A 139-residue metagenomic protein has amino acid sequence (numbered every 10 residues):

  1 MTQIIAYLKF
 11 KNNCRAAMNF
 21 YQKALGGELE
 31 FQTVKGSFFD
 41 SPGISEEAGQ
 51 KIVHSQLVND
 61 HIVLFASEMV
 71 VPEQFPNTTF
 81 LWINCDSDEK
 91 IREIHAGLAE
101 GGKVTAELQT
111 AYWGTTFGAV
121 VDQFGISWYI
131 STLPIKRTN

Functional and structural regions predicted by a protein language model:
T2, F20, E30-T33, F65-F75 (+1 more regions): Vicinal oxygen chelate
L8-H61: Core segments of cupin and vicinal oxygen chelate
